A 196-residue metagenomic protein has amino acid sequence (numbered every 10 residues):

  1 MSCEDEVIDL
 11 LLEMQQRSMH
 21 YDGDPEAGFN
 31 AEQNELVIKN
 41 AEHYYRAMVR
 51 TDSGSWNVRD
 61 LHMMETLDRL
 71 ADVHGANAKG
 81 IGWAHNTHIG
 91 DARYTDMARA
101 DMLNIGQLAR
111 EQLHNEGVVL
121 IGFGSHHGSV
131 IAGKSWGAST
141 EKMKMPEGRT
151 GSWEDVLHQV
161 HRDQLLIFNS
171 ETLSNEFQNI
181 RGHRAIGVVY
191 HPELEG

Functional and structural regions predicted by a protein language model:
M1-R50, G54-T66, R93, G106 (+1 more regions): Extended, H/D-rich, highly charged conserved domains that either
D60-M63, G82, A98, M102: Active-site-proximal structural scaffolding
T66-V73, L108, Q112: Generic, well-ordered alpha-helical scaffold segments in large soluble proteins
A76-K79, E116-G117: Short coil/turn segments at beta-strand junctions that form active-site/ligand-binding loops
K79-H85: Beta-strand elements within well-structured catalytic alpha/beta cores of enzymes that handle phosphate/sulfate esters
G90-G196: C-terminal regions of proteins
